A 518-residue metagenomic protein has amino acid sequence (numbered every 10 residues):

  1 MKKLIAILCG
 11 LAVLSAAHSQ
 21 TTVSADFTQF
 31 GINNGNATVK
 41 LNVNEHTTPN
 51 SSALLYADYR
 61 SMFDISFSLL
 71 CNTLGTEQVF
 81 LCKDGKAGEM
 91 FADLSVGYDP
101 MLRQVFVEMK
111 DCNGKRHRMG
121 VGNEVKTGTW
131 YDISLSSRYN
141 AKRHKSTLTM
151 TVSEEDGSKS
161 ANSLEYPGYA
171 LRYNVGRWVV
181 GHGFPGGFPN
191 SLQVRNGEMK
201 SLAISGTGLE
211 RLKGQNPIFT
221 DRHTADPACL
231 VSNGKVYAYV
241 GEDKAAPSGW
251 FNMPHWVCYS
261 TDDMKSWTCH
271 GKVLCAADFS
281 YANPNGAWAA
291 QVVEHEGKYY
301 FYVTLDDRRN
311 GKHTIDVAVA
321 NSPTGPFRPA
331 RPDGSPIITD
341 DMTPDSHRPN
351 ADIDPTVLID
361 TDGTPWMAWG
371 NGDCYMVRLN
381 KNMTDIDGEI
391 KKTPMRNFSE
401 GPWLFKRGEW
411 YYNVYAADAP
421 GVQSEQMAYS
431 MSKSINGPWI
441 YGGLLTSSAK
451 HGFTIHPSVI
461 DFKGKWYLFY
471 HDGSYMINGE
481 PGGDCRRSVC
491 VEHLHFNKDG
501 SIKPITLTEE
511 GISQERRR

Functional and structural regions predicted by a protein language model:
S24-D26, D64-T73, F188-E210: Extracellular, beta-strand-rich glycan-interacting domains
A37-M62, R118-E124: Short surface loop/edge beta-strand patches of beta-sandwich-type extracellular domains that form ligand-contact sites
S51-T73, M90-S95, L202: A carbohydrate-recognition surface predominantly in extracellular/luminal proteins
V79-E108: Glycan-recognition/cleft segments
M109-D132: Short, aromatic/His-centered strand-loop micro-motif at the edge of beta-sheets
T129-K142, L148-M150: Short tryptophan-centered beta-strand motifs in secreted/extracellular beta-sheet-rich domains of glycan-recognition
A161-E198: Flexible glycan-contacting loops in extracellular carbohydrate-active proteins
G208-R518: Carbohydrate-active catalytic/glycan-binding domains of CAZyme proteins, especially the secreted or lumenal ectodomains
